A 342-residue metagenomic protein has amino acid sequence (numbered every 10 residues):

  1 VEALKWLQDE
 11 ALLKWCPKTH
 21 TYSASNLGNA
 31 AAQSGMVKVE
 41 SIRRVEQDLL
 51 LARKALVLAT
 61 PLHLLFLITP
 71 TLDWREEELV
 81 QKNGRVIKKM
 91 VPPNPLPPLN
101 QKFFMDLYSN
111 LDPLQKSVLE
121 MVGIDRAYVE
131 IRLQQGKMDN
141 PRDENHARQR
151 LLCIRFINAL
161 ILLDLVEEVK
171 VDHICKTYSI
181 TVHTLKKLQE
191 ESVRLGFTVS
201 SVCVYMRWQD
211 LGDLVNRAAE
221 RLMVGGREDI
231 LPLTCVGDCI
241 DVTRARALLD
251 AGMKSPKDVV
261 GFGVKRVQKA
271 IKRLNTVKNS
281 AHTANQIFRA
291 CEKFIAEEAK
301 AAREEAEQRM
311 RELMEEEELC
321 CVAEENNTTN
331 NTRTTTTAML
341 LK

Functional and structural regions predicted by a protein language model:
V1-V236, V242: C-terminal helical accessory/scaffold domains
L13, L79-Q81, L319-C321, N327-T328: Intrinsically disordered, low-complexity segments enriched in glycine/proline and serine/threonine
C175, K293, R303, M339-L341: Peripheral, non-catalytic segments of secretory and membrane proteins
N216-C320, E324-E325: Compact, charge-rich alpha-helical regulatory domains located at protein termini
E316-N327, R333-K342: Long, low-complexity intrinsically disordered regulatory regions in eukaryotic signaling/cytoskeletal proteins
